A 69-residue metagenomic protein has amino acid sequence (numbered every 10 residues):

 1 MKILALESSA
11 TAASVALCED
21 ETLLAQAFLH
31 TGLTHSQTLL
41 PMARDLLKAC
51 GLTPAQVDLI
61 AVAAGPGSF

Functional and structural regions predicted by a protein language model:
M1-S68: N-terminal beta-alpha supersecondary unit
